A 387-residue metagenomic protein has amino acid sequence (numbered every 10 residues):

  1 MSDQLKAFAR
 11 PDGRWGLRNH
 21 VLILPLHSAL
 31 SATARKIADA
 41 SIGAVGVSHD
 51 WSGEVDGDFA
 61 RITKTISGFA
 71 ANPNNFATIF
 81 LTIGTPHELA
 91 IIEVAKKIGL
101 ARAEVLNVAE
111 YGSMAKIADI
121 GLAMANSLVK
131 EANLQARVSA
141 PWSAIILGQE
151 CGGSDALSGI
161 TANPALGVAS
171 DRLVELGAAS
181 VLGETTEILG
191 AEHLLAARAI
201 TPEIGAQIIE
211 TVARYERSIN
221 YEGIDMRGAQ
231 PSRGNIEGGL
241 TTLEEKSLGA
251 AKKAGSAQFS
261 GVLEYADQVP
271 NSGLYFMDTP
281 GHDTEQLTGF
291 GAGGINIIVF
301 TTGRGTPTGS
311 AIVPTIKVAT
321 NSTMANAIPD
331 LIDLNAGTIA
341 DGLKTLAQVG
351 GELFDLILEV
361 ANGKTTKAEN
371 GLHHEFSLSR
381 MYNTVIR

Functional and structural regions predicted by a protein language model:
M1-E150, S154-I297, T301-T306, S310-R387: Metallocofactor- and cofactor-centric catalytic cores in central/energy metabolism, strongly enriched
